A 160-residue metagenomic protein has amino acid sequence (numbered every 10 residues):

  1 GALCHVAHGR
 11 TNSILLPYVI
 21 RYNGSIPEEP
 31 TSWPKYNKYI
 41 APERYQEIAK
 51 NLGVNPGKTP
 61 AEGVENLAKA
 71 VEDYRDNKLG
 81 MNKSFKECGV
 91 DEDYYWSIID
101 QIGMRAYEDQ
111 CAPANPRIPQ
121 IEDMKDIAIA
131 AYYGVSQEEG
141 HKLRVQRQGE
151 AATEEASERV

Functional and structural regions predicted by a protein language model:
L3-S97, P113, L143, V160: Gly/Pro-rich interdomain helix-loop hinge
Y94-V160: Short, amphipathic C-terminal "tail helix"
